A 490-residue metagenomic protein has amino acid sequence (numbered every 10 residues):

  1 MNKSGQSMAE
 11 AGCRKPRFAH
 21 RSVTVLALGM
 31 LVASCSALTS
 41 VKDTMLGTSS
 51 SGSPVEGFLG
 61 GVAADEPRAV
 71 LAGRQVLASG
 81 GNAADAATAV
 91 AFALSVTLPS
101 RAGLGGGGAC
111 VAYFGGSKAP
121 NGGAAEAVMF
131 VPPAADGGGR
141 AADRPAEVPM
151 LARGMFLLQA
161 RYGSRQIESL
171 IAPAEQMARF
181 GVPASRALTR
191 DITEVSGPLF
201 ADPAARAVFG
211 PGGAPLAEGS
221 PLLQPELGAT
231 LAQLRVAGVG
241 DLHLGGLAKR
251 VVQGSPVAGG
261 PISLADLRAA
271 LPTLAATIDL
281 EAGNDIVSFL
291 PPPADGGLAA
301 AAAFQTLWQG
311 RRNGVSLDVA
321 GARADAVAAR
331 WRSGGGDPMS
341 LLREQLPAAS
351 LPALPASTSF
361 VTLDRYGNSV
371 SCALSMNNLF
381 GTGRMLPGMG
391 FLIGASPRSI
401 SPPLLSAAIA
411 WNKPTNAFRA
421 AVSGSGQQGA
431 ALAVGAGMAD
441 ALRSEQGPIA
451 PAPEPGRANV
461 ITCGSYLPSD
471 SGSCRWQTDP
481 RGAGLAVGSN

Functional and structural regions predicted by a protein language model:
S4-V25: Bacterial N-terminal signal peptides that target proteins for export
S7, A63-A64, P221: Short helix-capping and inter-helix turn/linker motifs at the boundaries of alpha-helical repeat units
S22-S34: Bacterial N-terminal signal peptides
S36-R206, G228, L244, P293-G336 (+1 more regions): Proteins synthesized as precursors that undergo proteolytic processing into mature forms
L158-P291: Long, well-ordered, tryptophan-enriched scaffold segments
L244-A269, G334, M339-L341, Q345 (+3 more regions): Amphipathic alpha-helical
Q345-L351: A domain-level signal for the mature, folded cores of soluble proteins
L467-N490: Low-complexity, Gly/Ser/Thr/Pro-rich intrinsically disordered linker/tail segments
